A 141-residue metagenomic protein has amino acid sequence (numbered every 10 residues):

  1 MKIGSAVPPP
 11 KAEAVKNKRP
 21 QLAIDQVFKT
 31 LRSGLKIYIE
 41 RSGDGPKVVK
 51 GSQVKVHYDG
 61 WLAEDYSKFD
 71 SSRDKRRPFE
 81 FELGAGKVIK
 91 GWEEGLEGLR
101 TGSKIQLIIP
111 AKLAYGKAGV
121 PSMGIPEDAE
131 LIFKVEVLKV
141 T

Functional and structural regions predicted by a protein language model:
M1-T141: Cross-family detector of peptidyl-prolyl cis-trans isomerase
